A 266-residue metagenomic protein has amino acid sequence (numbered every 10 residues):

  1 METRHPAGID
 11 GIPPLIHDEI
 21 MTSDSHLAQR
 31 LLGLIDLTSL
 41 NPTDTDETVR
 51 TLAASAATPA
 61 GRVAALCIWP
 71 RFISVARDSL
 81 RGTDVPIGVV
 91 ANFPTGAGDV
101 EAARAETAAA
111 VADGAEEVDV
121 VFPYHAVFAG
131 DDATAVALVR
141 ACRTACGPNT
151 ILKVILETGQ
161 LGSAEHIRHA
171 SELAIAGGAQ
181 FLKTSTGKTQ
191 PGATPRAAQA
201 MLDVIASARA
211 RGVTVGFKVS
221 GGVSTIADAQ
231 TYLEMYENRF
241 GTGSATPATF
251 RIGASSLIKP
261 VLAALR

Functional and structural regions predicted by a protein language model:
M1-R4: Intrinsic, low-complexity polybasic segments
G8-G11: Residue-identity detector for glycine
D24-G61, R71-D78, G82-V213, F217 (+2 more regions): Alpha/beta enzyme core
A64-C67: Translation machinery proteins
S220: Terminal helix/beta-alpha structural elements that buttress the NAD(P)+-binding lobe
V223: Short donor-sugar binding/catalytic loops of nucleotide-sugar-dependent glycosyltransferases, especially enzymes
